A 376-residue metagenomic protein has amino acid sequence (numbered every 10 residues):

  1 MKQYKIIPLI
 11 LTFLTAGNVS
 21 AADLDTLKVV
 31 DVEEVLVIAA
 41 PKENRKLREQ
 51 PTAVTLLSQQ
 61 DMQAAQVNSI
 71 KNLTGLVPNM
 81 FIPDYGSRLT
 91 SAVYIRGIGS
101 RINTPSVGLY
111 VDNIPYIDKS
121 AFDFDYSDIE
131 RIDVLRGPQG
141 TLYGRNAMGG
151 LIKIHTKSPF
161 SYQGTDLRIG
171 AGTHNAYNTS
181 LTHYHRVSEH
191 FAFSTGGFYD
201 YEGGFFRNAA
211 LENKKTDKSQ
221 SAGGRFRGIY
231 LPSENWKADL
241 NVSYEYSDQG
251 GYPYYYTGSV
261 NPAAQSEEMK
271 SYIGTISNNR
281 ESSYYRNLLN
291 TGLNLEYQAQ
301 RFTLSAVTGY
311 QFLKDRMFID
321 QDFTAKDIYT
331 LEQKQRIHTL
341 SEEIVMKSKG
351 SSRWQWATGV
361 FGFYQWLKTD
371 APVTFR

Functional and structural regions predicted by a protein language model:
D31-Q63, T90-A92, V107: N-terminal periplasmic "start-of-domain" segments of outer-membrane beta-barrel proteins
A40, H155, R168-H174, F198-D200 (+4 more regions): Outer-membrane beta-barrel pore domains and translocons
V54, M62, L73-T74, I132-G137 (+2 more regions): Non-catalytic regulatory/gating segments with a bias toward low-complexity or hydrophobic composition
K71-I114: Extracytoplasmic beta-strand/coil segments of soluble accessory domains associated with Gram-negative outer-membrane
S91, D118, D128-E130, T141-N208 (+4 more regions): Outer-membrane beta-barrel translocator/receptor signature
D112-P138: Short acidic/polar hinge/loop motifs at secondary-structure boundaries that mediate gating or recognition
S161-Y162, G170, R186-Y272, I276-R280 (+1 more regions): Periplasmic-side early beta-strands and strand-to-turn transitions of outer-membrane beta-barrels
K237-S243, Y285-D315, L331-R376: Face-selective signature of the C-terminal outer-membrane beta-barrel domain
